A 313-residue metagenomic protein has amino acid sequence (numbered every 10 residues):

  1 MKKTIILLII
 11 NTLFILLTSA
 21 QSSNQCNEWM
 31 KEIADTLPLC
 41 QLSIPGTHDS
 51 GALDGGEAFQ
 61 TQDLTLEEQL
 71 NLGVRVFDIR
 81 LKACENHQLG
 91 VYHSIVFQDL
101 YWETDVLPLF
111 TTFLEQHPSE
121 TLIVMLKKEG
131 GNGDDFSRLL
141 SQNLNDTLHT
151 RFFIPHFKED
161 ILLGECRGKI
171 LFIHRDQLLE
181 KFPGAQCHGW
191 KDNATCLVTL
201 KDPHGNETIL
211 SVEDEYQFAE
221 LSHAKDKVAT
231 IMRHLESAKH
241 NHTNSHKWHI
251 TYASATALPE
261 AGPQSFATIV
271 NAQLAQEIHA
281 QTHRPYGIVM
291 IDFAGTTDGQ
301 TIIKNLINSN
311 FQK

Functional and structural regions predicted by a protein language model:
T4-F14: Sec-dependent N-terminal signal peptides
I15-S19: N-terminal signal peptide c-region/cleavage motif recognized by signal peptidases
A20-V76, A83-Q116, T121, H174 (+3 more regions): Long, acidic (Asp/Glu-rich), low-complexity accessory segments flanking structured domains
D78, L89, L148-T150: Structured catalytic-domain cores with a bias toward divalent-metal coordination
L81, G130-N132, T297: A cross-family signal for N-terminal binding/gating loops and helix N-caps that shape access to the active site
L100-W102, N143-K158: Acidic, His- and aromatic-enriched active-site or binding-groove loops in soluble protein domains that engage sugars
D105-H149: Catalytic cores of phosphodiester-bond-cleaving enzymes
R151-H283: Surface-exposed substrate-engagement region within the catalytic domains of secreted or surface-exposed extracellular
